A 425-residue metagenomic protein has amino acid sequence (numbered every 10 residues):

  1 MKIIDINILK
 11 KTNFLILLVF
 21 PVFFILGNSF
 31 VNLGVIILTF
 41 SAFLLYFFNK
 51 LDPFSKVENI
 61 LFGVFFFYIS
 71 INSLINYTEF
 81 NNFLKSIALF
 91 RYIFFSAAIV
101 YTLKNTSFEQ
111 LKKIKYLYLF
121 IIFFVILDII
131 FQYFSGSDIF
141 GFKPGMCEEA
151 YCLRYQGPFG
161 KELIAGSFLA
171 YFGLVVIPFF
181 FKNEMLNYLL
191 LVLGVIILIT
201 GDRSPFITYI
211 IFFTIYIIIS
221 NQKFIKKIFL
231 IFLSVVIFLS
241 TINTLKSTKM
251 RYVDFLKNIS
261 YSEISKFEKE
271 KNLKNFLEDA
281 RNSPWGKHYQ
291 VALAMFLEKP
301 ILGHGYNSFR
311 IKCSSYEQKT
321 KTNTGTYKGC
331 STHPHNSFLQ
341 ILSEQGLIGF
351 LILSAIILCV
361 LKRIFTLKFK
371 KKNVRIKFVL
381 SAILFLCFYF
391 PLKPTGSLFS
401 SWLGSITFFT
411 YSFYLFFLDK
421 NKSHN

Functional and structural regions predicted by a protein language model:
M1-L84, N105-K112, Y116, F179-K182 (+4 more regions): Transmembrane signal-anchor hairpin modules in multi-pass inner-membrane enzymes, especially those that act on
T12-F20, E58-G63, T332, N336 (+2 more regions): Loop-to-helix entry and N-terminal half of a specific, functionally important transmembrane alpha helix in multi-pass
F20-P21, K112-K143, A150, G157-F224 (+5 more regions): Alpha-helical transmembrane segments of multi-pass inner-membrane proteins
L26-F48, S86-A98, I164-G173, F206-T214 (+3 more regions): Membrane-embedded alpha-helical segments of multi-pass membrane proteins, especially the transmembrane helices
I37-F43, F213-T214, L353-I356, S381-N425: Transmembrane alpha-helices of multi-pass inner-membrane enzymes
F131-G136, S220-N275, H288-E298, Y306: A membrane-periplasm/extracellular boundary helix in multi-pass inner-membrane enzymes that assemble envelope glycans
K274-Q345: Long extracytoplasmic/lumenal interhelical loops at the membrane interface of multi-pass membrane proteins
E344-K368, S405-I406: Selective detector of the "anchor" transmembrane alpha-helix that sits immediately C-terminal
